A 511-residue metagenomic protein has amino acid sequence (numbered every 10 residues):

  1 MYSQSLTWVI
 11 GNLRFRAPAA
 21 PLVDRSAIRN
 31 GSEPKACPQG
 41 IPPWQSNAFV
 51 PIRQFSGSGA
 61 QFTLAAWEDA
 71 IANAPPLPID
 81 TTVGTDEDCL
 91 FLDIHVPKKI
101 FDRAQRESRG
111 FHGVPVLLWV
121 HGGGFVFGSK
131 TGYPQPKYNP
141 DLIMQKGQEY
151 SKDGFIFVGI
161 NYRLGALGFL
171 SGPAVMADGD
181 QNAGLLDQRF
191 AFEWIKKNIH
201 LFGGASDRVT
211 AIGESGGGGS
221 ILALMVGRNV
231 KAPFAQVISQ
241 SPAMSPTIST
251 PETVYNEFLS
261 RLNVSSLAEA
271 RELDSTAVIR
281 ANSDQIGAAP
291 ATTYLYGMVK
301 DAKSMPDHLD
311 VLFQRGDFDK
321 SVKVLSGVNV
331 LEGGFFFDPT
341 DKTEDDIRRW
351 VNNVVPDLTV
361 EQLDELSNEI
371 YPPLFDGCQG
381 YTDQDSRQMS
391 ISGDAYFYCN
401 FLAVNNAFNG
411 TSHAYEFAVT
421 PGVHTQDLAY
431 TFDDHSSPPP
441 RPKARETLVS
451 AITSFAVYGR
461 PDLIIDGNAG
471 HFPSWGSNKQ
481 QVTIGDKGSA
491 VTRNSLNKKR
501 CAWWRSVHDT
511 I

Functional and structural regions predicted by a protein language model:
M1-L170, V175-D178, R441-A444, G459-L463 (+1 more regions): Non-catalytic accessory segments of hydrolases
L77-T82, K130-T131, D178-N182, P242-P246 (+3 more regions): Active-site rim elements
P78, K197, K231, Q236-V351 (+1 more regions): Substrate-access "cap/lid" subdomains that shape and gate the entrance to catalytic or ligand-binding pockets
A104-G113, P173-A183, F190-I212: Gly/Ser-rich "nucleophile elbow"/oxyanion-hole loop immediately N-terminal to the catalytic nucleophile in hydrolases
F111-V116, S151-I156, A205-V209, V230-Q236 (+2 more regions): Loop/turn elements at helix/coil->beta-strand transitions in domains of secreted/extracellular proteins
G213-G217: Gly/Ala-rich beta-loop-alpha elbow adjacent to hydrolase catalytic centers
G218-V230: Short glycine-enriched nucleophile-adjacent loop and the immediately C-terminal alpha-helix near the catalytic center
S390, Y396-I511: Mobile gating loops/cap/lid regions near enzyme active sites that modulate substrate access
